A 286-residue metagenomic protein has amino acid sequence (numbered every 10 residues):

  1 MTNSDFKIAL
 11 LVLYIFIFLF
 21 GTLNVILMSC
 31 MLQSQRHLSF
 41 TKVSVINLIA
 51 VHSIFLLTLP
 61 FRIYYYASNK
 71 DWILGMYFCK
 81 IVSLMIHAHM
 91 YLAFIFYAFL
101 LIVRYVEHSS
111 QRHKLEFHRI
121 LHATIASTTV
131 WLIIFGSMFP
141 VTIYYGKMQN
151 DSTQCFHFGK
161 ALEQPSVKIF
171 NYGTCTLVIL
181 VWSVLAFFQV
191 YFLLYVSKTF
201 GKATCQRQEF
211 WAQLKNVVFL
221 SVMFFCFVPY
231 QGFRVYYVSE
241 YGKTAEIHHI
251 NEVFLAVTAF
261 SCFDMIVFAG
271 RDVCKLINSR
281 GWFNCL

Functional and structural regions predicted by a protein language model:
M1-I26, L38: Extracellular N-terminal segment of 7TM GPCRs
M1-L11, W72-M85, Q154-N171, R207-F210 (+1 more regions): Juxtamembrane membrane-interface segments at transmembrane-helix boundaries in membrane proteins
F6-L11, T41-V43, N47, V51-L100: Extracellular TM2-ECL1-early TM3 structural module of rhodopsin-like
Y14-I17, L27, M31, I54-K70 (+6 more regions): Helix-to-loop junction signature of class
M90-I125: Class A GPCR helix-loop hinge within the 7TM core
R119, G136-L180: Loop architecture of class A 7-transmembrane GPCRs
Y191-G232: Intracellular effector-coupling site of seven-transmembrane GPCRs, centered on the ICL3-to-TM6 transition
F225, G232, H249-L286: Seventh transmembrane helix
